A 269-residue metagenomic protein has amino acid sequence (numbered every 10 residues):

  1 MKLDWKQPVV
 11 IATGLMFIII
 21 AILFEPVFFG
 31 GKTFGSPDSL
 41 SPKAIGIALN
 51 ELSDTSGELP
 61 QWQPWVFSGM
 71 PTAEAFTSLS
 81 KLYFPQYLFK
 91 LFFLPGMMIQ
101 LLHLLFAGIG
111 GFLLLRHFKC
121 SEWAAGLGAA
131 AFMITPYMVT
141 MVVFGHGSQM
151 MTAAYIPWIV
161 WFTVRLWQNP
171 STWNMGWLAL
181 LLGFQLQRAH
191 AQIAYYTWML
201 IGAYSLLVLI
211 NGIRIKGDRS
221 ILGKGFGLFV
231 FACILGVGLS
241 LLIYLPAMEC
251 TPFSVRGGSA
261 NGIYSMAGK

Functional and structural regions predicted by a protein language model:
M1-E25, K224-C233: Start-transfer (signal-anchor) and selected internal transmembrane alpha helices of multi-pass inner/ER membrane
D4-I11, L91-I99, C120-G128, N174: Membrane-interface starts of transmembrane alpha-helices
P8, A12-T13, T55, P64 (+1 more regions): N-terminal accessory segment at the very beginning of proteins
M16, L105-H117, E122-I213, G225-M248 (+1 more regions): Membrane-embedded helix bundles of polyisoprenyl
F17-G111, A130-A154, I263-K269: Membrane-interface coil-to-helix junctions
G57, Q168-N169, S220: Membrane-interface extramembranous regions at the lipid-water interface
F253-S259: Conserved P-loop NTPase catalytic core
